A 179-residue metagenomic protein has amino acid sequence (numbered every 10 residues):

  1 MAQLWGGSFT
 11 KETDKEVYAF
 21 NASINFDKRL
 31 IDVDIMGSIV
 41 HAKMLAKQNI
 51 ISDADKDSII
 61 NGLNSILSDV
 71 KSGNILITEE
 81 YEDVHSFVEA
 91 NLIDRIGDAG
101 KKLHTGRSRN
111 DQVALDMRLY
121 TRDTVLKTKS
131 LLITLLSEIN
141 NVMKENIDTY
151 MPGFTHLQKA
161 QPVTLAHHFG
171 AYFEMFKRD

Functional and structural regions predicted by a protein language model:
M1-D179: A helix-coil-helix interface module used to build multimeric assemblies and to scaffold catalytic/cofactor sites
